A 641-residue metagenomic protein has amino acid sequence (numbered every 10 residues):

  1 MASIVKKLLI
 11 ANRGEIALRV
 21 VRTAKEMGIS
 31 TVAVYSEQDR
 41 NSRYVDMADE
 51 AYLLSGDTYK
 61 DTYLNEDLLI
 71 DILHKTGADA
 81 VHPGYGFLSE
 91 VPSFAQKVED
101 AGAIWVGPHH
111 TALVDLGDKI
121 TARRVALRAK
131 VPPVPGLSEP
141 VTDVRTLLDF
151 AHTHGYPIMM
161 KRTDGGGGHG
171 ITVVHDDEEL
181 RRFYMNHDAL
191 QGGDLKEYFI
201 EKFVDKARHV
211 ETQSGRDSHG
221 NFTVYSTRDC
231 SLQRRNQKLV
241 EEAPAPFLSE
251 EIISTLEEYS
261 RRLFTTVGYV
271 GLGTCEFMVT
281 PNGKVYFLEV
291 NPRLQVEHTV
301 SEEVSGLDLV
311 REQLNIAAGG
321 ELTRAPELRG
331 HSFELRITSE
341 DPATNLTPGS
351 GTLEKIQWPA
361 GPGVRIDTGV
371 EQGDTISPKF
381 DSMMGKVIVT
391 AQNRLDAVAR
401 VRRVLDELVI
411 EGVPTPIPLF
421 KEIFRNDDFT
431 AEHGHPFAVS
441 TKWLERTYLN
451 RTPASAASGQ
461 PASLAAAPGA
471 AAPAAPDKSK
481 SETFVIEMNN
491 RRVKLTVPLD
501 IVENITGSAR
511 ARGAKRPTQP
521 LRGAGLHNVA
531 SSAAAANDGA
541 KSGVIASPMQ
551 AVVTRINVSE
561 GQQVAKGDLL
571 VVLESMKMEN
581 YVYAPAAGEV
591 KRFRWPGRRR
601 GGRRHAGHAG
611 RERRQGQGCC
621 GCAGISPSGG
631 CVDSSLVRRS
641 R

Functional and structural regions predicted by a protein language model:
M1-C275, V279-N291, Q295: N-terminal beta-alpha lobe that positions the nucleotide/phosphoryl donor in ATP/NTP-coupled carboxylate activation
L9-I10, L53, H82, M159 (+22 more regions): Structured core elements
L232-L239, V296-V304, I505, R613-C619: A short, polar/charged loop-to-alpha-helix boundary motif
S260, T299-L521, R603, C619-C620 (+1 more regions): Catalytic cores of soluble metabolic enzymes centered on carboxylation/carboxyl-transfer
S508-A540: Extreme N-terminal leader/targeting segments of oxidoreductases
A533-G621, I625, G629-G630: Structured functional modules or segments
